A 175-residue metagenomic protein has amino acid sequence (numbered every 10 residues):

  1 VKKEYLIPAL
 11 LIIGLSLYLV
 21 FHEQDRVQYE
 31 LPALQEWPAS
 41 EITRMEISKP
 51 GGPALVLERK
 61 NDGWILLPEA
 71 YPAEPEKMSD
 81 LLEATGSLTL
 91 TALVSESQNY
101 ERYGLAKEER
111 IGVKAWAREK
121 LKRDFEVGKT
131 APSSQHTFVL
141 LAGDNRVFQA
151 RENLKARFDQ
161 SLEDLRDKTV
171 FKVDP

Functional and structural regions predicted by a protein language model:
V1-P175: Secondary-structure "cap/kink" motif recognition
